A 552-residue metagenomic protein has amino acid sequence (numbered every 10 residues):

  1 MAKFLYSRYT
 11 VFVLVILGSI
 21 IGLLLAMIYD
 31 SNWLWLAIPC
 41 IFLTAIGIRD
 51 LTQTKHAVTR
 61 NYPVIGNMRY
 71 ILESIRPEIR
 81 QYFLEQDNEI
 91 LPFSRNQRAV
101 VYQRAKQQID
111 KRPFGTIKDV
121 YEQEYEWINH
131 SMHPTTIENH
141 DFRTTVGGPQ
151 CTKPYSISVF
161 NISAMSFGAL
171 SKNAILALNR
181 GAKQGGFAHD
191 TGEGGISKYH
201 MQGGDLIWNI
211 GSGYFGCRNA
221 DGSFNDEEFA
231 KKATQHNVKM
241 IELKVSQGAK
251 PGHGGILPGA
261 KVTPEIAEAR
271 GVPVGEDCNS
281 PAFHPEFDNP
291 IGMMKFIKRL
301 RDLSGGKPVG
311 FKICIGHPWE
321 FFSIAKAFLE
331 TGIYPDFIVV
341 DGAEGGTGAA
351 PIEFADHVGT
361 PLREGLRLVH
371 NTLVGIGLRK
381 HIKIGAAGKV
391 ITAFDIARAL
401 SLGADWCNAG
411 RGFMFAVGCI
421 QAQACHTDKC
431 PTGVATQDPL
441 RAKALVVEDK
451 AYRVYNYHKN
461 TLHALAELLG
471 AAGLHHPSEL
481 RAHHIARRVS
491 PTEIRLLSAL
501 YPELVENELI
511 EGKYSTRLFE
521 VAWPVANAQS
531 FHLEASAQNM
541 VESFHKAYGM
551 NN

Functional and structural regions predicted by a protein language model:
M1-K183, F187-D190, G194-G204, W208-G252 (+2 more regions): Conserved, well-structured core domains of diverse proteins
K172, L176, G185, H189 (+2 more regions): Internal alpha/beta core interface subdomains
G192-G194, G306-K312, P335, R379 (+1 more regions): Flexible, glycine/charged-enriched surface loops at secondary-structure junctions
W208, Y214-G216, G259-D288, G348-R363 (+1 more regions): Glycine-rich tight-turn/loop motif centered on a GG-T
R218-V245, P361, L366, N371 (+8 more regions): Phosphate/diphosphate-binding loops
Q235-R270, Q421-L440, H458, L465: Mobile "lid/hinge" segments at catalytic clefts and subdomain interfaces of large enzymes
N279-A442: Glycine-rich phosphate/ribose-binding loops and adjacent secondary-structure elements that form binding surfaces
I391-F394, L400-Q529, A535: Gly/Ser/Thr/Ala-enriched C-terminal appendages of enzymes
